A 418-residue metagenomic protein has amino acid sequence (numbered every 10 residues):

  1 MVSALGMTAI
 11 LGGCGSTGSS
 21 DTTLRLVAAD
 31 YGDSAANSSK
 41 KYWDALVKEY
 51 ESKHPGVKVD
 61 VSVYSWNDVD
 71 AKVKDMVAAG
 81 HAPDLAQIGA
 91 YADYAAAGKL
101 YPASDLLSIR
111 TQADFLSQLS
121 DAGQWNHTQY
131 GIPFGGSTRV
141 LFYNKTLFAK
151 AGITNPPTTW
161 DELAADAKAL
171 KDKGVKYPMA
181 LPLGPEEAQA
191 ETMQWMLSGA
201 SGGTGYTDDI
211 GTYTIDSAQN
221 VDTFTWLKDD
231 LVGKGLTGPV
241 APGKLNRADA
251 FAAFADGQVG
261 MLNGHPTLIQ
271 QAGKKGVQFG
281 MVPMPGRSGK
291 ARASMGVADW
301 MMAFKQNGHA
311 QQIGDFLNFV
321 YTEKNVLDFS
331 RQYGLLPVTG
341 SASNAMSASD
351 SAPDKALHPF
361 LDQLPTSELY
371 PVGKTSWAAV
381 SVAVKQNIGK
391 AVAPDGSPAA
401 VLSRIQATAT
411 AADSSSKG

Functional and structural regions predicted by a protein language model:
M1-D93, S288, Q312, D328 (+2 more regions): Conserved N-terminal structural module of periplasmic/extracytoplasmic solute-binding proteins
N37, S104-F115, M179-E187, A200-D222 (+5 more regions): Short, solvent-exposed loop/beta-turn-alpha elements that line the ligand-binding surface or hinge of extracytoplasmic
E51, T225-D315: Extracytoplasmic/periplasmic substrate-binding proteins
D84, T111-F148, Y177-P178, A291-R292 (+1 more regions): A structural signal for short loop-to-beta-strand junctions that line the ligand-binding cleft of periplasmic/secreted
G89-T138, E191-T192, S198, Q278-G280: Hinge/lid segment of periplasmic solute-binding proteins
A167, K173, G211-A241: Glycine-centered hinge/linker elements that transmit conformational signals in sensory and ligand-binding systems
L317-G340: Periplasmic-binding protein-like
A356-T408: C-terminal capping/gating helix-and-loop segments adjacent to ligand/active sites or protein-protein/ligand interfaces
